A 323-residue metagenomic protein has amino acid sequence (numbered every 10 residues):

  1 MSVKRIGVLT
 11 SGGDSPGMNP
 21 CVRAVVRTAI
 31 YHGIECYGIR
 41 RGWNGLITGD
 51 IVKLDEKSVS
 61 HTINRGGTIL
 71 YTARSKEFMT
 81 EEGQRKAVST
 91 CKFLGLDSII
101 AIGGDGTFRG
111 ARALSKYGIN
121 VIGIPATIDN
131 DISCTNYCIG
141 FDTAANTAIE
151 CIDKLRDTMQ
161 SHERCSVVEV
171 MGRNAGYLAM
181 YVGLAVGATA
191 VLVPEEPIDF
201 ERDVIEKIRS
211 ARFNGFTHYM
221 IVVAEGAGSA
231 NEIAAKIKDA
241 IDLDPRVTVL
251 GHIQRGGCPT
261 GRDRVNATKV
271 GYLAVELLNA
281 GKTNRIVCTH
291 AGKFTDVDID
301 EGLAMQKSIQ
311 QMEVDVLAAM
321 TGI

Functional and structural regions predicted by a protein language model:
M1-S2, A29, H61-N64, C91-L94 (+9 more regions): Solvent-exposed alpha-helices and their adjacent loops that cap or buttress functional pockets in soluble metabolic
S2-I47: N-terminal phosphate-binding or glycine-rich loops at protein starts, especially the Walker A/P-loop of NTPases
P20-V25, G106-I119, A179: Short Gly/Thr/Asp-enriched flexible loops that form oxyanion-binding sites at enzyme active sites
G33, Y37-I39, S115-G140, T147 (+2 more regions): Short, acidic/small-residue loops that bind anionic groups at enzyme active sites
L46-A101, T107, I139-N146, E150 (+1 more regions): Glycine-rich oxoanion-binding loops at beta->alpha junctions
A101-G103, A113, F141-D244, T248: Accessory alpha-helical/coil subdomains and C-terminal extensions that flank or cap enzyme catalytic cores
S229-E232, I237-I323: C-terminal non-catalytic interaction/assembly regions of soluble proteins
